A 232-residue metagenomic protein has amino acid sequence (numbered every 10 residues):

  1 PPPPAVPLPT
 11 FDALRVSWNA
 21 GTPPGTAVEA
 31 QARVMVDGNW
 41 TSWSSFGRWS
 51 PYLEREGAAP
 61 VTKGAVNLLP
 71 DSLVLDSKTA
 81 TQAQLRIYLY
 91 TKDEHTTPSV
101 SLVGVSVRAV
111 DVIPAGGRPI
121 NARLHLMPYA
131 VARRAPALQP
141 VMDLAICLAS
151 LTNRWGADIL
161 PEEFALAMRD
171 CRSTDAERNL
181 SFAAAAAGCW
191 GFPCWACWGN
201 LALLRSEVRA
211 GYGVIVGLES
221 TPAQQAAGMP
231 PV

Functional and structural regions predicted by a protein language model:
P1-V112: Non-cytosolic beta-sandwich-type ligand-binding/adhesion modules
S17-N19, Y88, I146, R154 (+1 more regions): Generic structural signal for bulky hydrophobic/aromatic residues embedded in well-ordered secondary structure
E56-A59, A135, G188-P193: Acidic/glycine-enriched edge-of-secondary-structure segments
Y90-A176, G228: Active-site-adjacent structural segments surrounding the nucleophilic cysteine of cysteine proteases and isopeptidases
E163-V232: Conserved active-site-adjacent core of cysteine acyl-enzyme catalytic domains
